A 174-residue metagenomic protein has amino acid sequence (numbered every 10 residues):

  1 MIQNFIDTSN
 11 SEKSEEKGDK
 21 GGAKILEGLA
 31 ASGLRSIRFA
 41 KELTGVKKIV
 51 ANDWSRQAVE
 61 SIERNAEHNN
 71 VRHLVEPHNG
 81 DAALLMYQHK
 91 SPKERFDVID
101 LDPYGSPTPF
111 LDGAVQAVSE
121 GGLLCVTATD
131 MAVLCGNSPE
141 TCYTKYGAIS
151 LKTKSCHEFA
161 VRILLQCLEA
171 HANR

Functional and structural regions predicted by a protein language model:
M1-R174: SAM-dependent transferase fold signal centered on methyltransferase-like domains, encompassing both Class I
